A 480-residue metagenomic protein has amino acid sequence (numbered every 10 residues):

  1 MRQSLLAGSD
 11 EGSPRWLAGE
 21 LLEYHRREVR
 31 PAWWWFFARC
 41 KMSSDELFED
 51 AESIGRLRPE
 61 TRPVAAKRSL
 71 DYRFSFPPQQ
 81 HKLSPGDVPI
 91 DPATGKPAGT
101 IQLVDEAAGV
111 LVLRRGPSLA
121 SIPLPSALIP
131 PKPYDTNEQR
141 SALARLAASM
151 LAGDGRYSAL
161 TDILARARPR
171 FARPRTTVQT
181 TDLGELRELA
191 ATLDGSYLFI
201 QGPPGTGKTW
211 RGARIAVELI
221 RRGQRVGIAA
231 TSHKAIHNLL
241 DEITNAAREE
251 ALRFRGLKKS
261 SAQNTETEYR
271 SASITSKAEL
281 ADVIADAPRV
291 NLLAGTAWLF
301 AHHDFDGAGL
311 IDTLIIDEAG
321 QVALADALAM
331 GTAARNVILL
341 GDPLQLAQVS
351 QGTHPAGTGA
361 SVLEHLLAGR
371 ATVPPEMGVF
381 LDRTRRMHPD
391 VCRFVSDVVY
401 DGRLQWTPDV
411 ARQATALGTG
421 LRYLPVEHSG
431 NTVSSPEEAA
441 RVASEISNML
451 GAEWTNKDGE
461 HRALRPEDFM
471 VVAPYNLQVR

Functional and structural regions predicted by a protein language model:
M1-P85, D91-T94, A440-R441, I446 (+2 more regions): Accessory interdomain/linker segments of ATP-dependent helicases and helicase-like nucleic-acid enzymes that mediate
A18-H25, E138-A148, L346-A347, V362-L363 (+1 more regions): Short, Φ-rich (hydrophobic/aromatic) sequence segments
R62-K67, R73-H81, P89, G99 (+8 more regions): Short, contiguous acidic/charged loop-to-helix segments that flank catalytic cores in large enzymes
D71-F76, E106-S121: A generic structural motif
P92-A98, A278-E279, V322-A325, M377: Short alpha-helical segments and helix-capping/turn motifs at coil-helix boundaries
G95-A107: Short beta-strand-centered aromatic/proline hotspots
R114-T296, R403-T455, G459, E467: ASCE P-loop NTPase motor cores of helicases and related translocases
R221-G223, A230-H237, E242, A297-R480: Conserved helicase motor core of SF1/SF2 NTP-dependent helicases
